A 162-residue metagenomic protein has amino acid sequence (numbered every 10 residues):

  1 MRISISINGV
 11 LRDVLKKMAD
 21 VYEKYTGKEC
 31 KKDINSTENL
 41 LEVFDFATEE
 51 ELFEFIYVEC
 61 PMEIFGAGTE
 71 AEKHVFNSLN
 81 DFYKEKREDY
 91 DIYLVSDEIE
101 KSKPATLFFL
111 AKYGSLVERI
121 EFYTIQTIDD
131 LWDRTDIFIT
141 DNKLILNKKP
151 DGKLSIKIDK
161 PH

Functional and structural regions predicted by a protein language model:
M1-L52: Active-site neighborhood of HAD-like aspartate-dependent phosphohydrolases
I5-I7, V95-E98, I139-N142, I158: Short His-Asn-centered micro-motif
R12-L15, D20, I92, K101-A105 (+2 more regions): Short catalytic/ligand-binding loop motif for oxyanion handling, primarily in non-cytosolic enzymes, centered on
E54-Y93, E100-P104: Short, acidic loop-to-helix structural element flanking the phosphoryl-transfer center in phosphate-processing enzymes
S96, K101-S115: Conserved nucleotide-cofactor-binding alpha/beta core module
L116-I137, N142: Donor nucleotide-activated moiety binding/catalytic core segment of transferases that use nucleotide-activated donors
I137-H162: Acidic, Mg2+-coordinating phosphoryl-transfer loop and its flanking beta/alpha structural elements, shared across
